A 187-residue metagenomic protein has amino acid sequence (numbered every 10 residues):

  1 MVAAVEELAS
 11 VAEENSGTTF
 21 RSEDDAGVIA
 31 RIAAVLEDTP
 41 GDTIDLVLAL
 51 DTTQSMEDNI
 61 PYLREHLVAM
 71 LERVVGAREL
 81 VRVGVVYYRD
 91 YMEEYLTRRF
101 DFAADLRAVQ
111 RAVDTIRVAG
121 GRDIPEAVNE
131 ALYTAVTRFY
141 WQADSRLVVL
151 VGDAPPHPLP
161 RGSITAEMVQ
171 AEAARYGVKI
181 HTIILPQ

Functional and structural regions predicted by a protein language model:
M1, A154-Q187: VWA/integrin I-like adhesion module and closely mimicked acidic/polar interface patches used
M1-D42, V74: Von Willebrand factor
V5-A9, I29-A33, E57-I60, R64-L71 (+4 more regions): Extracytoplasmic/secreted envelope proteins and their assembly/folding machinery, especially bacterial periplasmic
N15-T18, T43-D45, A77-G84, R107-R111 (+2 more regions): Loop/turn elements at helix/coil->beta-strand transitions in domains of secreted/extracellular proteins
D25-A30, E93, D101-L147, P155-H157 (+1 more regions): Von Willebrand factor
A30-R31, M56-N59, E93-T97, P156-A166: Extracytoplasmic/secreted cell-surface and envelope-processing proteins
E37-P40, R73-A77, V136-D144, P160-R161 (+1 more regions): Surface-exposed acidic, glycine-flexible loop patches that form ligand/cofactor-binding and adhesion interfaces
T39-R99, L132-T134, L147-V151: Von Willebrand factor
